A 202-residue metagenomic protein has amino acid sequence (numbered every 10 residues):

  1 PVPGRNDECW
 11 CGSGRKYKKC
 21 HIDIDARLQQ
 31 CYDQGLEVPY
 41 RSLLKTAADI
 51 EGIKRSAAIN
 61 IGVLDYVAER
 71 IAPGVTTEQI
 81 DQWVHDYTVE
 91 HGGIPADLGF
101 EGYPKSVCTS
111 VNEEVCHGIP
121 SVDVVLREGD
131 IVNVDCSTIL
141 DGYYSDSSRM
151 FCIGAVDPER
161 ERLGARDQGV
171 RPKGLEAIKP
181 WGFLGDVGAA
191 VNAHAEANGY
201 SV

Functional and structural regions predicted by a protein language model:
G4-R5, S13-V202: Active-site neighborhoods and metal-handling regions in enzymes and metal-associated proteins
C9: Short cysteine-rich clusters marking metal-coordination/redox-active sites
